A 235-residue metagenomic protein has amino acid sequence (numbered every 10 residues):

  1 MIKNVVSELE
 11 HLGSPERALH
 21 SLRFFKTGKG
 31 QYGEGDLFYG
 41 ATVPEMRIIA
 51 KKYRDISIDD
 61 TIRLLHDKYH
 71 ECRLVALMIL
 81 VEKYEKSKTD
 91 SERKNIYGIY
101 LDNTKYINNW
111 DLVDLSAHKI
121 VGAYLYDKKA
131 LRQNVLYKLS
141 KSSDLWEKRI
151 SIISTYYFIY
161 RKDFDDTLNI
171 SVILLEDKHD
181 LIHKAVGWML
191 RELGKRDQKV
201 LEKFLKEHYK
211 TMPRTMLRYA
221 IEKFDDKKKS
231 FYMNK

Functional and structural regions predicted by a protein language model:
M1-K235: Alpha-helical scaffold domains
